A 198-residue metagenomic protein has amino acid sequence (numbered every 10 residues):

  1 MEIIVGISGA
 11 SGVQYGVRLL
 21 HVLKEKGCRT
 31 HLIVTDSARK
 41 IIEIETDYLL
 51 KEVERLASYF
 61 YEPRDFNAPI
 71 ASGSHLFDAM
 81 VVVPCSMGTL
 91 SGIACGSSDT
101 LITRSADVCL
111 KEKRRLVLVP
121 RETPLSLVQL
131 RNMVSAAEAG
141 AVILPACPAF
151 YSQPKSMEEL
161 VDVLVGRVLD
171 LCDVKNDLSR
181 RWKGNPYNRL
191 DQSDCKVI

Functional and structural regions predicted by a protein language model:
M1-V117, T123-I198: A cross-family phosphate/adenosyl-ligand binding-site feature
